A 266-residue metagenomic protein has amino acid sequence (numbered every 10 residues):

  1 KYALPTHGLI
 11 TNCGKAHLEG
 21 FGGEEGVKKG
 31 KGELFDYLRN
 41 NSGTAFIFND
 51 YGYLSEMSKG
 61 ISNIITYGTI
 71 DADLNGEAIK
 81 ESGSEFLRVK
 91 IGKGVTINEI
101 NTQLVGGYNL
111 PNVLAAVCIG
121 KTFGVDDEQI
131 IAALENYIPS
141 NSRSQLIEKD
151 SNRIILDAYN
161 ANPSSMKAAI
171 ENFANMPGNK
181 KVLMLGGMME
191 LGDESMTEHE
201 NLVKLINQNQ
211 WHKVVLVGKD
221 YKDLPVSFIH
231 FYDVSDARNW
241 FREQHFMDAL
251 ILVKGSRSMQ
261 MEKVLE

Functional and structural regions predicted by a protein language model:
K1, A237-M247: Short amphipathic alpha-helix with an adjacent loop that forms part of the alpha/beta core around
P5-R153, G178-N179, K204-N207, W211-K213 (+1 more regions): Acidic, Mg2+-coordinating active-site environments of NTP-dependent enzymes
L9-G14, F48, V182-M188, V217-G218 (+2 more regions): Short beta-strands and strand-loop turn motifs
E19-E25, M166, G192-M196, E262-K263: Glycine/threonine-rich flexible loop motifs
L54-S55, R238, M261-E262: Short, well-ordered alpha-helical microsegments
P139-S142, A158-I229, S256: Active-site beta-alpha connecting loops in nucleotide-dependent enzymes
F228-W240: Short acidic-hydrophobic, aromatic-tinged amphipathic segments that line or gate anion-handling sites
H230-D233, D248-E266: Peripheral docking tails and interdomain loops at the edges of cofactor- or intermediate-handling domains
